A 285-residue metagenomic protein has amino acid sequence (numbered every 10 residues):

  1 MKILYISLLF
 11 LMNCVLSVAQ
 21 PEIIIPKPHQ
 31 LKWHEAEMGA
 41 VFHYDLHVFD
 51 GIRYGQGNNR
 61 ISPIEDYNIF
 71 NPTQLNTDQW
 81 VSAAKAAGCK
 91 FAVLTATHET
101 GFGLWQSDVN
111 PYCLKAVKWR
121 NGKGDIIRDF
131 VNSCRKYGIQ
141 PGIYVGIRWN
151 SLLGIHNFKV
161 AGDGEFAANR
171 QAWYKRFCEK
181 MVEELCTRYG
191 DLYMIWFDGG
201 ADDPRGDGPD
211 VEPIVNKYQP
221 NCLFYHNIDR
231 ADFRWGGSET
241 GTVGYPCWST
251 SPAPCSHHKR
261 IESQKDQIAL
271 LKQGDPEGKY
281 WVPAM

Functional and structural regions predicted by a protein language model:
M1-P21: Bacterial Sec-dependent N-terminal signal peptides
A19-M285: Mature catalytic domains of secreted/periplasmic carbohydrate-active enzymes
